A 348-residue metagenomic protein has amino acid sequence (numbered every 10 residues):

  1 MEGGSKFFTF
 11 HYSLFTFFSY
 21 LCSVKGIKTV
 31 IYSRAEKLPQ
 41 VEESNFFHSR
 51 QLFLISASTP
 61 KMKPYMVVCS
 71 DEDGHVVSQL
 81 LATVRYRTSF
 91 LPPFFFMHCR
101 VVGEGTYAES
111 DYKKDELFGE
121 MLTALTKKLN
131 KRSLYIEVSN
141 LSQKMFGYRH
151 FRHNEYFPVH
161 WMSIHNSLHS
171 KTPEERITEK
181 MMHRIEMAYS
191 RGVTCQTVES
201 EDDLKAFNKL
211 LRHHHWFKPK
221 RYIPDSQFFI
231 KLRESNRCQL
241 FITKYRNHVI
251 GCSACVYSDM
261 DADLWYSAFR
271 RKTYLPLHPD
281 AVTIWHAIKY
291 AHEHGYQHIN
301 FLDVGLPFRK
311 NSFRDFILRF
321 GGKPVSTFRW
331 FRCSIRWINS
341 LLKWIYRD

Functional and structural regions predicted by a protein language model:
M1-E2, F7-L21: Short, basic, low-complexity termini and linkers enriched in Ser/Thr/Gly/Pro that act as targeting/leader peptides
K25-E72, L80-S89, L141-S163, T172-T273: A conserved beta-strand-loop-helix scaffold within acyl/acetyltransferase catalytic domains
M62-P64, N130-S133, C238, E293-Y296: Short, high-confidence coil segments that cap the C-terminus of an alpha-helix and link into the following beta-strand
M66, L81-Y86, F151-P173, Y296-D348: Active-site/acyl-donor-binding loops of N-acyltransferases
Y86-G103: Conserved acyl-donor/pantetheine-binding loop and adjacent beta-alpha core of acyl/acetyltransferases and related
Y107-A108, T123, R233, R237-R336: Aromatic (often tryptophan-rich) hydrophobic motifs at membrane interfaces
E116-H160: Non-catalytic accessory segments adjacent to catalytic cores
Y135-V138, Q196, I299-L302: Short catalytic-loop micro-motif centered on adjacent basic/acidic residues
